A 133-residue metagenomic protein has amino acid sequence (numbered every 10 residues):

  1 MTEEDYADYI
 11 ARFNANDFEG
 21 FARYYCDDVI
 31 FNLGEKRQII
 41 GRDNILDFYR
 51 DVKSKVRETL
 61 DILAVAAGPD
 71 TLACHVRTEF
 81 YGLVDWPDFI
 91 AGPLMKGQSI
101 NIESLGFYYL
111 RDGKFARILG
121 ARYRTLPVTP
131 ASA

Functional and structural regions predicted by a protein language model:
M1, L46, R50-A133: A beta-strand edge to alpha-helix "cap/lid" segment located at domain peripheries
A15-D28, N32: Short, well-ordered alpha-helical segments enriched in acidic and aromatic residues
I30-I39, V52-K55: A short gly/proline-enriched turn/hairpin at secondary-structure junctions
R37-D47: Short beta-edge strand/loop motif at the mouth of beta-sheet-based domains
